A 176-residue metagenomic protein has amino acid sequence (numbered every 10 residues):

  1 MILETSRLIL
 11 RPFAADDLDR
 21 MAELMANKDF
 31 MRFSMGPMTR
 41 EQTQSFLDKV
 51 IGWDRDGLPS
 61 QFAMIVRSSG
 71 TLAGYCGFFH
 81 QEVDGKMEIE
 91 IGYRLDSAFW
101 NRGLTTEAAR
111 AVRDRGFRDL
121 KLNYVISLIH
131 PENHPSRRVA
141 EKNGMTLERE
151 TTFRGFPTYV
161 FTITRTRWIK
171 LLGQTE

Functional and structural regions predicted by a protein language model:
M1-D29, D48, Q61, I65-E176: Acyl-donor (CoA/ACP) binding surface of acyl/acetyltransferases
D29-K49, S60: Conserved GNAT-fold acetyl-CoA-binding loop/helix
I51-D56: PAS/LOV-family and closely related PAS-like sensory domains
